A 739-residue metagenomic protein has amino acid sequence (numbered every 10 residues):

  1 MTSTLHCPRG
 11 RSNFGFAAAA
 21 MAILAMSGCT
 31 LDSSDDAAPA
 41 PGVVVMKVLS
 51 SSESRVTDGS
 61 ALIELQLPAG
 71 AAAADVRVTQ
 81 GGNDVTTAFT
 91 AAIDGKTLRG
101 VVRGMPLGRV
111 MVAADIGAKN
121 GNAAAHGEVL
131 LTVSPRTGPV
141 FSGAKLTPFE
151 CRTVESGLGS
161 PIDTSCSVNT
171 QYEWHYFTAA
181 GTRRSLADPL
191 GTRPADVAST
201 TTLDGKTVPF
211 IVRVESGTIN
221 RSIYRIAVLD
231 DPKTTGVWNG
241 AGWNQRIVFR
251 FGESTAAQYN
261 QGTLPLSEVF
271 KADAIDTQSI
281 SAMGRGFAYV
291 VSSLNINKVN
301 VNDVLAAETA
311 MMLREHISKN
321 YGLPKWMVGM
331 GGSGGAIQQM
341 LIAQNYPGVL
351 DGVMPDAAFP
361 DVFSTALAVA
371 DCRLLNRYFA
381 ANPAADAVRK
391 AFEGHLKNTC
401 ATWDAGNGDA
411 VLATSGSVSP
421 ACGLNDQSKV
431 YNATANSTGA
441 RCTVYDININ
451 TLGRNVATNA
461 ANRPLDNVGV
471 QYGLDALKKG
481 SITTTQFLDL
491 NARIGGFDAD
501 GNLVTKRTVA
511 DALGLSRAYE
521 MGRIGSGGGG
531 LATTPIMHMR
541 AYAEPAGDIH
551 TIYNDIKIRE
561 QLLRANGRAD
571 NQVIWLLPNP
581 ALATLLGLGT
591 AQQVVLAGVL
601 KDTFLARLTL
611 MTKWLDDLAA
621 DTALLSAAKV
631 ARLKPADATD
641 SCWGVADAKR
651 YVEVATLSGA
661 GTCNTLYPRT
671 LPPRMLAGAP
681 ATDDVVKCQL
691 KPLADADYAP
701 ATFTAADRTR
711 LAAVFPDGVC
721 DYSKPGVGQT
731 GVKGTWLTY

Functional and structural regions predicted by a protein language model:
M1-R11: N-terminal secretory signal peptides that target proteins for export/translocation
M1-S3, C29, T86: Intrinsically disordered/low-complexity terminal segments and short unstructured peptides
H6-P8, M21-M26: Short intrinsically disordered, low-complexity segments
R11-M21: Sec-dependent N-terminal signal peptides
A18-A20, S27, L396: Prokaryotic Sec-type signal peptides and long signal-anchor helices with extended Leu/Ile/Val-rich h-regions
L24-V45: Bacterial Sec-dependent N-terminal signal peptides
A38-Y739: C-terminal His-loop and adjacent cap/lid subdomain of alpha/beta-hydrolase
